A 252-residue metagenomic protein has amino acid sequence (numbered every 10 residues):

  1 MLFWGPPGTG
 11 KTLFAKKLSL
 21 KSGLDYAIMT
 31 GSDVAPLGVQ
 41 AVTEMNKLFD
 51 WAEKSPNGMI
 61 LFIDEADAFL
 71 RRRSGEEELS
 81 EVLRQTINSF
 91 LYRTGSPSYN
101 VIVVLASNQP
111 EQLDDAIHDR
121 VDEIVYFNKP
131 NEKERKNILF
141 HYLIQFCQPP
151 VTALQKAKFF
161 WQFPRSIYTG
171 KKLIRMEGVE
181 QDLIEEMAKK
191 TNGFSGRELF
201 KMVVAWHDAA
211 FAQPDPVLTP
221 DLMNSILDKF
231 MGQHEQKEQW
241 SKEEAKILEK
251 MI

Functional and structural regions predicted by a protein language model:
M1-G178: Walker A/P-loop NTP-binding motif of AAA+ ATPase domains
K133, N137-I252: C-terminal alpha-helical "lid" subdomain
